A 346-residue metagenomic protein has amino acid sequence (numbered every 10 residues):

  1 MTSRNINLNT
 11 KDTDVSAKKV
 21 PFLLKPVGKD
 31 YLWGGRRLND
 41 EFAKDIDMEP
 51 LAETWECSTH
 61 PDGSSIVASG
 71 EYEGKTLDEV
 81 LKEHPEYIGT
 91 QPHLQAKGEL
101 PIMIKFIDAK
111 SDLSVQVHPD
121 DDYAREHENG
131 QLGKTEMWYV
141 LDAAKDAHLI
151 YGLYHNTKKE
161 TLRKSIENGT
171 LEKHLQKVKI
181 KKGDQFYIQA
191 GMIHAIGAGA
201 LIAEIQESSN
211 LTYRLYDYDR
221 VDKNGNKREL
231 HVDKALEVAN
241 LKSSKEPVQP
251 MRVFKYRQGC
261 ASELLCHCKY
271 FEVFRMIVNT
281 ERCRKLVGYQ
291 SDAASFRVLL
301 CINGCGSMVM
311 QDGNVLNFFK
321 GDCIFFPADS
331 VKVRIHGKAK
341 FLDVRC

Functional and structural regions predicted by a protein language model:
M1-T157, D217-V248, V273: Transition-metal
E99, I107-D112, A143-D146, M192-T212 (+3 more regions): Ligand-binding loop in jelly-roll beta-barrel domains
I104, L113, G130, E136-Y139 (+5 more regions): His/acidic/aromatic-lined binding-pocket segments of jelly-roll/cupin-type domains and related regulatory beta-sandwich
N156-N168, A294-C305: Short, basic/aromatic beta-hairpin or loop at an interaction surface
S165-R214: Loop-centered beta-sheet repeat module
L175-Y187, M310-S330: Short acidic-glycine-tyrosine-enriched beta hairpin
Y213-Y289, A293-F296: C-terminal amphipathic alpha-helical segment
C283, G304-V309, C323: Short beta-strand segments in beta-sandwich/barrel cores
